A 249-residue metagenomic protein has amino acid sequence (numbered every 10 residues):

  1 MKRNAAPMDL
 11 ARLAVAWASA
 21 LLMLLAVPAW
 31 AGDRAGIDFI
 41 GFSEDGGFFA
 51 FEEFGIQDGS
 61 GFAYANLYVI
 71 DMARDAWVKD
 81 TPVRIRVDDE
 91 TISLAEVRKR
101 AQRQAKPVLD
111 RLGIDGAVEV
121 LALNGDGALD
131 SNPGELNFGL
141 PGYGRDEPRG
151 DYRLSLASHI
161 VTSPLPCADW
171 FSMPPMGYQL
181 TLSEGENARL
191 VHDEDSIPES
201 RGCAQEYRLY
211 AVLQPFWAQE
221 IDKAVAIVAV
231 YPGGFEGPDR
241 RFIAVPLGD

Functional and structural regions predicted by a protein language model:
K2-A18: Bacterial N-terminal signal peptides that target proteins for export
S19-M23: Hydrophobic helical h-region of N-terminal Sec-dependent signal peptides in bacterial secretory/periplasmic proteins
A26-P28: N-terminal signal peptide c-region/cleavage motif recognized by signal peptidases
W30-D249: Exposed acidic/polar residues on beta-strands and adjacent loops within beta-sheet cores, strongest in beta-propeller
